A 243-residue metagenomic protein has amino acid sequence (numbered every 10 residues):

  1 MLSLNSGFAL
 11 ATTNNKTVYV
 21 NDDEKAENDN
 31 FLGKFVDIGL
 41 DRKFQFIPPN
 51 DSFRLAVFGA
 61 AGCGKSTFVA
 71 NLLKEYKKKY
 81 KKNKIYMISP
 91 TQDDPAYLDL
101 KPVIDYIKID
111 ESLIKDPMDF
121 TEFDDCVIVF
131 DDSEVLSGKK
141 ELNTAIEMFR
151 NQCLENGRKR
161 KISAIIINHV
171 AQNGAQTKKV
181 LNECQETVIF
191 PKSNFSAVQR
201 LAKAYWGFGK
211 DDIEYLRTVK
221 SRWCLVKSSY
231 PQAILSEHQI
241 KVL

Functional and structural regions predicted by a protein language model:
M1, T12-N14, Q92, K227-P231: Short, flexible beta-strand-to-coil junctions
L2-F44: N-terminal pre-Walker A segment at the start of P-loop NTPase domains
N50: Residues immediately N-terminal to the Walker A/P-loop in ABC ATPase nucleotide-binding domains
F53-E75, P90-P95, I109-K210: Conserved P-loop NTPase motor cores
Y80-K101, I114: AAA+/P-loop NTPase substrate/partner-engagement loops
Y86, S163-I165, C224: A structural signal for isolated positions on well-ordered beta-strands in alpha/beta enzyme cores
Y97-L113, K241-V242: Active-site regions of enzymes building and remodeling cell-envelope glycoconjugates
K210-L243: Conserved AAA+ ATPase small/helical "lid" subdomain
